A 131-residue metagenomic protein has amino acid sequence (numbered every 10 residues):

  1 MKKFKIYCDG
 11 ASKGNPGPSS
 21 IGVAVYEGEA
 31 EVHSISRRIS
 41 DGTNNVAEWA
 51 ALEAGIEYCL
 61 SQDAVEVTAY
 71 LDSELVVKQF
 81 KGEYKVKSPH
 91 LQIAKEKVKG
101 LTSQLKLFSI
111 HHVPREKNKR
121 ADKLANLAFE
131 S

Functional and structural regions predicted by a protein language model:
M1-V46, E57-S61, V65: RNase H-like nuclease fold core
A11-N15, E53-A125: RNase H catalytic domain
A47, A51: Loop-to-helix element that buttresses phosphate recognition and phosphoryl-transfer chemistry
E130: C-terminal binding/interaction regions
